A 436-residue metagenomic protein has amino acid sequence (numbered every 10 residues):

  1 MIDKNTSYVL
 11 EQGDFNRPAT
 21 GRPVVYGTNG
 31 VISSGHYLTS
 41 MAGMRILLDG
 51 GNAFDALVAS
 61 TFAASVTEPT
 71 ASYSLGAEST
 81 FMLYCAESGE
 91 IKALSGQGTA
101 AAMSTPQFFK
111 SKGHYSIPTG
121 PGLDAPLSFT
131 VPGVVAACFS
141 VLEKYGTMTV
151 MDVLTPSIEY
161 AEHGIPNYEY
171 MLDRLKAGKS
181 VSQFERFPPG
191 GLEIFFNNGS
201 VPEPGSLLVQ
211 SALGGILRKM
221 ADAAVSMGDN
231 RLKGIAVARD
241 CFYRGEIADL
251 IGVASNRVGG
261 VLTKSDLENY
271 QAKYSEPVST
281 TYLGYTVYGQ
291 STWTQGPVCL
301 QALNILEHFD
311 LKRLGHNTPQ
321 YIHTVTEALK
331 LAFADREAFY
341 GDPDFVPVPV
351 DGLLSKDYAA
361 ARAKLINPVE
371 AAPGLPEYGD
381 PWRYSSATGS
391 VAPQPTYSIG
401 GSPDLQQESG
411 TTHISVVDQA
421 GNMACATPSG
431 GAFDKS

Functional and structural regions predicted by a protein language model:
I2-M41, R45, A53-V237, F242-T294 (+2 more regions): Noncatalytic scaffold domains of N-terminal-nucleophile
V9-Q12, G199, A248, G252 (+2 more regions): Internal maturation/activation junctions in enzymes
E87, A100, W293-Q295, H308 (+3 more regions): Short loop/turn segments at secondary-structure transitions that flank enzyme active sites
S104, A432-S436: A short, polar/charged loop-to-alpha-helix boundary motif
E143-M148, A224-S226, L306-R313, R336-G341: Short helix-capping/linker segments at secondary-structure and domain boundaries
G289-P297, S402, V417: Extended C-terminal regions of large enzymes
